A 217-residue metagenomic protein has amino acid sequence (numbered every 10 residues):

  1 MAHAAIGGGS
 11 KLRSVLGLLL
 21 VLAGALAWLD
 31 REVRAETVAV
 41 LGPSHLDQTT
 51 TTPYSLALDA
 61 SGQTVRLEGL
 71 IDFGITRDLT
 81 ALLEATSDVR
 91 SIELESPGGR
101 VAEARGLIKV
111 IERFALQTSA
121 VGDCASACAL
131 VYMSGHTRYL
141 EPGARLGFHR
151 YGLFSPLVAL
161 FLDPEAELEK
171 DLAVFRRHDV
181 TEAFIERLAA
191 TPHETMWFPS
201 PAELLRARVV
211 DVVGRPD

Functional and structural regions predicted by a protein language model:
M1-S10: N-terminal Lys/Arg-rich, disordered targeting/topogenic segments
R13-D30: Hydrophobic membrane-insertion alpha-helices, especially the h-region of bacterial N-terminal signal peptides
W28-T86, S96-G98, G143-E182: Small-residue-centered hinge/linker elements
L67, I92, Y132, L204: Terminal peptide-recognition signature
D88-E103, Q117-D123: Short, glycine-/small-residue-enriched flexible loop/hinge segments at domain edges that mediate gating
E103-A115: Catalytic-core regions built around general acid/base machinery
E112, L116-L153: Glycine-rich beta-to-alpha active-site loop
F154-D217: Charged, glycine-interspersed solvent-exposed loop segments at helix/strand-loop junctions that cap or gate access
